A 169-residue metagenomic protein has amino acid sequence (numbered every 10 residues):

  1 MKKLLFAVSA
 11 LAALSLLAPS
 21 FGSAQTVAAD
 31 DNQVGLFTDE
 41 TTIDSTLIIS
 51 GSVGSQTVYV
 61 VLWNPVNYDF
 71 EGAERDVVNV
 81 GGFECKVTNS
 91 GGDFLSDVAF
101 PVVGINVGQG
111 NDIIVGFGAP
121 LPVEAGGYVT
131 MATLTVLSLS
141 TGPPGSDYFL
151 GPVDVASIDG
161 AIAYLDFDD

Functional and structural regions predicted by a protein language model:
M1-T26: Sec-dependent, cleavable N-terminal signal peptides
A7, G22, T38, L95 (+4 more regions): Compositionally biased, low-structure terminal segments
V8, V87, S138: Residues that line or immediately flank small-molecule/substrate-binding pockets and catalytic motifs
S9-L11, A24, S52, F83 (+1 more regions): Compositionally biased, intrinsically disordered low-complexity segments
A28-V34, T38-V103, A125-G127: Low-complexity, serine/threonine/proline/glycine-rich extracellular segments that form mucin-like
G51-V61, F100-A156: Structured beta-strand segments within beta-sheet-rich domains
D69-E71, P143-G145, D159: Intrinsically disordered, low-complexity acidic/polar segments
G72, D159-D169: Beta-sandwich strand segments
